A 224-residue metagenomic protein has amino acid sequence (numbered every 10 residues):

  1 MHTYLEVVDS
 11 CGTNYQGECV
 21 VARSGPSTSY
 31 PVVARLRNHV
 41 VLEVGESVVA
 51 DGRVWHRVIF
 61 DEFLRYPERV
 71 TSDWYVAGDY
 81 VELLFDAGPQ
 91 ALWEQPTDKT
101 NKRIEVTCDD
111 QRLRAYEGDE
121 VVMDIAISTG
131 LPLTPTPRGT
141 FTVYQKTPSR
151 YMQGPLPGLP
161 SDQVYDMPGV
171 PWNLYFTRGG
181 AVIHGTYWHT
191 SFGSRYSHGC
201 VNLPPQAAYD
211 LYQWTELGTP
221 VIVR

Functional and structural regions predicted by a protein language model:
H2-N14, R65, D79, D86-K99 (+2 more regions): Exported/periplasmic cell-wall-interacting domains
G17-C19, D110: Surface-exposed loop/turn positions within WD40 beta-propeller blades
V21-G25, Y116: Core beta-strand residues in small-molecule sensory/regulatory alpha/beta domains
S27-R35, L211-W214: Short, surface-exposed secondary-structure edge patches
R35-E82: SH3/SH3-like beta-barrel superfamily modules
P89-L131: A structural motif detector for short, solvent-exposed N-terminal "entry" segments of globular domains
